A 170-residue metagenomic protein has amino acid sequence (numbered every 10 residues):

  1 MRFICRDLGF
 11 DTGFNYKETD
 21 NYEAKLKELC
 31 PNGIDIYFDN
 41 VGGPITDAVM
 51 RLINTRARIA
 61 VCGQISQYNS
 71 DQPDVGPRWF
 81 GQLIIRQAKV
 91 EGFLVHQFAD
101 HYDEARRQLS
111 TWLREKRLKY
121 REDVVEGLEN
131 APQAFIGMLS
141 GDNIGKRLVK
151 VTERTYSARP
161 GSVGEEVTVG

Functional and structural regions predicted by a protein language model:
M1-G170: Terminal helix/beta-alpha structural elements that buttress the NAD(P)+-binding lobe
